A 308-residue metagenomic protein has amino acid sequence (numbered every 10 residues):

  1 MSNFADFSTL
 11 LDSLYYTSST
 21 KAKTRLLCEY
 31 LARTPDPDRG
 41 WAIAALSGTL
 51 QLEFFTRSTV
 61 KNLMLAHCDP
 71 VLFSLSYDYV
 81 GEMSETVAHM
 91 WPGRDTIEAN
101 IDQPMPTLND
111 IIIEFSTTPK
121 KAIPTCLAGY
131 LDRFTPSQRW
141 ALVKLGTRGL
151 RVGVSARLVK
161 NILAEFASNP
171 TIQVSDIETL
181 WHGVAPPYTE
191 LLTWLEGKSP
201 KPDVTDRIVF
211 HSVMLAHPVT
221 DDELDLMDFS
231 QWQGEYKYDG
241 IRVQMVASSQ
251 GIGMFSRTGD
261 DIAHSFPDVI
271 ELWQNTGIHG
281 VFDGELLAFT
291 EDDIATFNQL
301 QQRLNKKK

Functional and structural regions predicted by a protein language model:
M1-K308: N-terminal nucleic-acid-engaging modules of covalent nucleotidyltransferase systems
